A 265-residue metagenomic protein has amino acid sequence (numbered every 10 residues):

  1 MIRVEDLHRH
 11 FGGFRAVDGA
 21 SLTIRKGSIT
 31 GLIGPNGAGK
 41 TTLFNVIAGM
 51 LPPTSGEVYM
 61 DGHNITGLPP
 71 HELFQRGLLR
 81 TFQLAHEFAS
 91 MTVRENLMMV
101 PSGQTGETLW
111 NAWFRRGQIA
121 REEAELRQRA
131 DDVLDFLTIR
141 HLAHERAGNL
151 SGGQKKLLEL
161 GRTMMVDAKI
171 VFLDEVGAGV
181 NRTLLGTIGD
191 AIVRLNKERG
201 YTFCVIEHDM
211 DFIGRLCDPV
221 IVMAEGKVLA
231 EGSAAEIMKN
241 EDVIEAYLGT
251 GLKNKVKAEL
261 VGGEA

Functional and structural regions predicted by a protein language model:
I33-P35: The feature captures the beta-strand-to-loop junction immediately N-terminal to the Walker
A48: Helix-to-loop junction immediately C-terminal to a conserved catalytic motif
G56-H63, Q75-R76: Conserved ABC transporter NBD signature motif
W110-L142, D190-V193: Conserved ABC ATPase "signature" region
I213-R215: A short, surface-exposed alpha-helical micro-motif characterized by mixed small hydrophobic and charged/polar residues
